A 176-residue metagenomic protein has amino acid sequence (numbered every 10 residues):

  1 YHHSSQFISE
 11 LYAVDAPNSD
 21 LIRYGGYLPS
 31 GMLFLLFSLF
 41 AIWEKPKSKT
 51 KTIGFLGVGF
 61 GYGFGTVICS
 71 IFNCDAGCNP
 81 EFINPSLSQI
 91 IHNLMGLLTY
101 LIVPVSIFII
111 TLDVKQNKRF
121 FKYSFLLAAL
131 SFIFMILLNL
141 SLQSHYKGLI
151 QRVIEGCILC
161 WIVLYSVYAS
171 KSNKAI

Functional and structural regions predicted by a protein language model:
Y1-N18, C78-L87, L142-K147: Membrane-interface interhelical loops and short amphipathic "cap" helices that link adjacent transmembrane segments
L11-M32: Interfacial helix-start motif at the membrane-water boundary
Y24, L28, I53-L56, F60 (+3 more regions): Hydrophobic alpha-helical segments of membrane proteins, primarily the transmembrane helices and their short helical
G26-F37, G96-I109, C157-S170: Hydrophobic cores of alpha-helical transmembrane segments in multi-pass inner/ER membrane proteins, independent
P46-G63, R119-L127: Interfacial segments of alpha-helical transmembrane regions
F64-A76, I133-Q143: C-terminal TM-helix exit segments that contain a strictly Trp-centered aromatic cap at the helix terminus
T66-I107: Membrane-proximal helix-loop-helix units in multi-pass membrane proteins
F108-I176: Terminal transmembrane helical module of multi-pass membrane proteins
